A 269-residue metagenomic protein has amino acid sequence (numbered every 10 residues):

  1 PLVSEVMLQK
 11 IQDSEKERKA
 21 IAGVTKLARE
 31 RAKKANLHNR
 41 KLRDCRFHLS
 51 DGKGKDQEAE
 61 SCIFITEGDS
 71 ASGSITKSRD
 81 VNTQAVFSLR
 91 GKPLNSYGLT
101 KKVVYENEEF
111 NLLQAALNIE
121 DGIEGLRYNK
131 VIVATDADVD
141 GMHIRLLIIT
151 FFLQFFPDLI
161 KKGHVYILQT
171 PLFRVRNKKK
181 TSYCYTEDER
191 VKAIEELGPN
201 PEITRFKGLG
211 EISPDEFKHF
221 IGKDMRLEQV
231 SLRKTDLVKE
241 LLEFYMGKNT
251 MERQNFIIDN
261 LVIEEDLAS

Functional and structural regions predicted by a protein language model:
P1-S88, K92, I123, K130 (+2 more regions): GHKL-family ATPase ATP-binding module
Q9, R40, N111, A115 (+6 more regions): Solvent-exposed alpha-helical segments within well-ordered globular domains of core cellular machineries
N36-L37, L89-S96, R127-N129, P171-R176 (+2 more regions): Short acidic (Asp/Glu) and glycine-rich catalytic loops that position anionic groups and cofactors
K41-F47, S96-T100, K130-D138, L197-G208 (+1 more regions): Short hinge/gating elements
K41-G54, R176-G208: Glycine-rich loop/turn
K55, S70-S72, K77-S182: Conserved structured catalytic cores and adjacent interaction surfaces of nucleotide-binding/hydrolyzing enzymes
N118, G122, V133, V139 (+6 more regions): Hydrophobic alpha-helix feature that most strongly marks membrane-spanning transmembrane helices and their immediate
E187-L241, N255: C-terminal or mid-to-C-terminal helical accessory/interaction module adjacent to the motor/catalytic core
